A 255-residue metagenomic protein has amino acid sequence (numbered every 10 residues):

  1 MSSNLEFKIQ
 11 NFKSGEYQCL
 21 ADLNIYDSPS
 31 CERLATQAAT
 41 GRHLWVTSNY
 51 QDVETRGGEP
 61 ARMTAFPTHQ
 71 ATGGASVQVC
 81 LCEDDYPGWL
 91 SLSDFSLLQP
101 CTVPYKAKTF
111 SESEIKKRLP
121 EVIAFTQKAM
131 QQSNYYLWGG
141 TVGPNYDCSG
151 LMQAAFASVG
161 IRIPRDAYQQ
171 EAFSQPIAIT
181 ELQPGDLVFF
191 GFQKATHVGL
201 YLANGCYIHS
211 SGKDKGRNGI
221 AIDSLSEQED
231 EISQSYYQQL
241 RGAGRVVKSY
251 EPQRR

Functional and structural regions predicted by a protein language model:
Q10-I25, A154-Q169, A203: Short, basic/aromatic beta-hairpin or loop at an interaction surface
G15-N24, A35, L202-R255: Aromatic- and glycine-rich peptidoglycan recognition patches
R33-L34, A178: Short, conserved secondary-structure segments in the cores of folded domains
L34-F95: SH3/SH3-like beta-barrel superfamily modules
L97-Y135, T141: Surface-exposed beta-loop interaction hotspot
N134-P184: Catalytic cysteine-centered active-site loop
R162-Q228: ...with weaker cross-activation on analogous glycine-rich loops/strands in unrelated enzymes
